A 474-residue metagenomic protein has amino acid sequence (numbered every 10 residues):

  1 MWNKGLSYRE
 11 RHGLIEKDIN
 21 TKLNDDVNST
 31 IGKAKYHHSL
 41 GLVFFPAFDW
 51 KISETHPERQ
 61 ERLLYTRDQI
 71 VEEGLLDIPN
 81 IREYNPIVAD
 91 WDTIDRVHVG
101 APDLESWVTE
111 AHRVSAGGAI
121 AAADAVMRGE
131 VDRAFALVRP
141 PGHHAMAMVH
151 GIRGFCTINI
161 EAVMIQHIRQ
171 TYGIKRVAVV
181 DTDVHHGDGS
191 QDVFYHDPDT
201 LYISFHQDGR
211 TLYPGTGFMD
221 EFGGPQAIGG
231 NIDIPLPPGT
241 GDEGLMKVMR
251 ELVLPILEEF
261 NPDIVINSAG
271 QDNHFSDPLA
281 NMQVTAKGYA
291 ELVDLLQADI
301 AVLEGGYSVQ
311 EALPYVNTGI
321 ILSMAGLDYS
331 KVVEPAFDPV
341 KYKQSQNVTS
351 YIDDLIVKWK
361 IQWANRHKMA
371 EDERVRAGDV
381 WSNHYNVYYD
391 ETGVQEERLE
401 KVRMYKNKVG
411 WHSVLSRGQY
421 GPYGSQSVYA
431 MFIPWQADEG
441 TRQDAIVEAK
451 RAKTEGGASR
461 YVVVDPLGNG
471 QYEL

Functional and structural regions predicted by a protein language model:
W2-L474: HDAC/HDAC-like amidohydrolase catalytic core signature
